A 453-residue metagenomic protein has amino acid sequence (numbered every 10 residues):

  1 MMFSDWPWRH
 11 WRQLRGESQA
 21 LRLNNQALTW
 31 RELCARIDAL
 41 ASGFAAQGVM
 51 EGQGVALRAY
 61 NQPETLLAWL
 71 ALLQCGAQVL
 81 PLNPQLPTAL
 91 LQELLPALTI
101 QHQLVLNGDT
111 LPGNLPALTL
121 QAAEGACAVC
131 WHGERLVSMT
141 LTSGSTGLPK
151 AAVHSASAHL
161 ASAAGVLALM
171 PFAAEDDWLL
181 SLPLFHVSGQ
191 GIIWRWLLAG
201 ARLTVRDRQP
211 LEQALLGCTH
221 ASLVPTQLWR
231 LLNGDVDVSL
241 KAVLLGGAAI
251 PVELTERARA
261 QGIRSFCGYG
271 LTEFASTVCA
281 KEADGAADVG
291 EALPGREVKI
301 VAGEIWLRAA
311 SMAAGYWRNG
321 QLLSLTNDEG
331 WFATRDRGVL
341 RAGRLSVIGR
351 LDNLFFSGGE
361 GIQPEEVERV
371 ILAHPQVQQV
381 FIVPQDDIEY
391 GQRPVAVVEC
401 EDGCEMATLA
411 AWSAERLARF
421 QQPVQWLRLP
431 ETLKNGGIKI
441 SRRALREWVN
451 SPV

Functional and structural regions predicted by a protein language model:
E17-G48, Q62, A89-Q92, S157: Conserved AMP-binding/adenylate-forming core of the ANL superfamily
Q26, S42-L86, G361: Conserved AMP-binding/adenylate-forming
T29-R31, V137-A164: Conserved AMP-binding A3 loop
L160-D177, L184-H220, P225: Conserved AMP-binding/adenylation subdomain of ANL enzymes
H220-L223, L231-A286, E297: Gly/Ser/Thr-rich phosphate-binding loop
D288-P294, V301-E329, E360-I362: Conserved ATP/PPi-binding loop(s) of AMP-dependent carboxylate-activating enzymes
A309, R335-Q421, E447: AMP-binding/adenylate-forming catalytic core of the ANL superfamily
A418-K439: AMP-binding/adenylate-forming catalytic domain of the ANL superfamily
